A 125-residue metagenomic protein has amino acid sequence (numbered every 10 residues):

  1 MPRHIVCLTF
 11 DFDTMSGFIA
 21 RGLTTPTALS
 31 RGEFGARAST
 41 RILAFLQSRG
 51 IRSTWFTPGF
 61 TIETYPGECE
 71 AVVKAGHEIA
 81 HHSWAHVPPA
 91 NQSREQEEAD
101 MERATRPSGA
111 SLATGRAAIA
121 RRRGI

Functional and structural regions predicted by a protein language model:
M1-A118, R122-I125: Catalytic alpha-helical scaffold of carbohydrate-active enzymes acting on polysaccharides/glycoconjugates
